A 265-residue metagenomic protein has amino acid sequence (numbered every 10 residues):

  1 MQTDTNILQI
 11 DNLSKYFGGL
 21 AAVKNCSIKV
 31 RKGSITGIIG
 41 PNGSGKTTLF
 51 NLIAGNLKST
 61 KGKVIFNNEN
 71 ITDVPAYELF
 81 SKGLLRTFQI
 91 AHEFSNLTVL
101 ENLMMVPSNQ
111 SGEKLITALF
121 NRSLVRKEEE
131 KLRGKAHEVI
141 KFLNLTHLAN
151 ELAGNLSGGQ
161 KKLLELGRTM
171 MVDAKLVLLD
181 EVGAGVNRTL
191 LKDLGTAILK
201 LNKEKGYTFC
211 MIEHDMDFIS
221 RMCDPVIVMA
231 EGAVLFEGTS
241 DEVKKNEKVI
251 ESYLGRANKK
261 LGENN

Functional and structural regions predicted by a protein language model:
I39-P41: The feature captures the beta-strand-to-loop junction immediately N-terminal to the Walker
A54: Helix-to-loop junction immediately C-terminal to a conserved catalytic motif
G62-E69, S81-K82: Conserved ABC transporter NBD signature motif
I116-L148, T196-L199: Conserved ABC ATPase "signature" region
E181-V182: Walker B catalytic motif
I219-R221: A short, surface-exposed alpha-helical micro-motif characterized by mixed small hydrophobic and charged/polar residues
